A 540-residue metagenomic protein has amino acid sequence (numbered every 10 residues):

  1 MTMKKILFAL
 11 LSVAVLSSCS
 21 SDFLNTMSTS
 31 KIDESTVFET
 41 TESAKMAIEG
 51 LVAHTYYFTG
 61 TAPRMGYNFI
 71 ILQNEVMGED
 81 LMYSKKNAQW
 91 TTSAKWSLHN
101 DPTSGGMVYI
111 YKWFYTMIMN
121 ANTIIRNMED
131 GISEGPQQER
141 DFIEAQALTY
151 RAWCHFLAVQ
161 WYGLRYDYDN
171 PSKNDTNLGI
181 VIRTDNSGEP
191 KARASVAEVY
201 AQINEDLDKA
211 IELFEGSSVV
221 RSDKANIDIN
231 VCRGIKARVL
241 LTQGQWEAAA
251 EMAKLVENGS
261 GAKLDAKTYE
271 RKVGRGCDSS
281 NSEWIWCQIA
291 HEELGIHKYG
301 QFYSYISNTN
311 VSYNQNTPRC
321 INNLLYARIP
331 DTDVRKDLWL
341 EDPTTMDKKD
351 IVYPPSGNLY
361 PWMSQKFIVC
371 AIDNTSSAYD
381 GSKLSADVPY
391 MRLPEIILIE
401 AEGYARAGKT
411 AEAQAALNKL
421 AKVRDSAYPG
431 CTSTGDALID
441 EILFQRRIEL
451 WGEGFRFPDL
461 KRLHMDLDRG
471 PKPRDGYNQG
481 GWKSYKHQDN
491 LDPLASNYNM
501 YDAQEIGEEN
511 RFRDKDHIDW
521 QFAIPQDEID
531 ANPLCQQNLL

Functional and structural regions predicted by a protein language model:
M3-I6, L16-E39, I203, A237 (+1 more regions): Bacterial Sec-dependent N-terminal signal peptides
C19-L72, S307, Q315-R319, L325-P330 (+4 more regions): Membrane-proximal, proline-rich intrinsically disordered regions
E34-S35, A62-E79, G163-T176, G216-F302 (+1 more regions): Short, surface-exposed recognition loops and adjoining beta-strand edges that mediate ligand/DNA contacts, enriched
N87-Y162, A194, E212-E215, V219 (+3 more regions): Conserved, well-structured interaction surfaces
I118-A121, Y200, L207, A253 (+1 more regions): Inward-facing hydrophobic residues that define packing positions of alpha-helical scaffold repeats
I329-M391: Flexible, polar/acidic helix-loop-strand segments at domain edges
